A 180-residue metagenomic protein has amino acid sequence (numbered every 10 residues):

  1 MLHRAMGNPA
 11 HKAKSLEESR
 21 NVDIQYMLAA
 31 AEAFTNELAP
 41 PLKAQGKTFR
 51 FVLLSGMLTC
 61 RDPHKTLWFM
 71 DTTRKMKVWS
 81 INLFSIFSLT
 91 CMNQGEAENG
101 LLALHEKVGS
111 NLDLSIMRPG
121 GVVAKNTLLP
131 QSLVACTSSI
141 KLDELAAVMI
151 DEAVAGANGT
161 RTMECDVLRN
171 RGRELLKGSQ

Functional and structural regions predicted by a protein language model:
M1-E37, T160: NAD(P)H-binding glycine-rich loop region in Rossmannoid oxidoreductase-like domains and their noncatalytic homologs
M1-H3, F49-L53, S115: Conserved catalytic-site loops of classical short-chain dehydrogenases/reductases
A5, L54, G120: Conserved residues at the C-terminal ends of beta-strands
N8-K12, P41-G56, R61-H64: N-terminal Rossmann-like NAD(P)+-binding domain of SDR-like oxidoreductases, especially those catalyzing
S19-F34, R50, R61-P63, M70 (+1 more regions): Ligand/cofactor pocket segment of small-molecule handling proteins
A31-P41, L102-K107: Short regulatory "switch" loops immediately downstream of catalytic or recognition motifs within protein catalytic
N36-F49, N82-I86: Intrinsically disordered, low-complexity domain-flanking/linker segments in eukaryotic proteins, enriched
M57-Q180: Oxidoreductase cofactor-interface core, primarily capturing Rossmann-like NAD(P)-dependent enzymes
